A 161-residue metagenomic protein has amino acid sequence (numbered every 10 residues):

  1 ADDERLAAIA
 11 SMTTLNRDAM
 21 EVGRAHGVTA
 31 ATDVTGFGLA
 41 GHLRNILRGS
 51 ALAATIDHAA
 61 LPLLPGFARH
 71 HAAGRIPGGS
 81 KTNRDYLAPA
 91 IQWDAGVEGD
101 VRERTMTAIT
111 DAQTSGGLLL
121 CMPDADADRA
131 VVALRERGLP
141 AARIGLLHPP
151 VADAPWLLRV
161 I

Functional and structural regions predicted by a protein language model:
A1-I161: Helix-biased detector of long, well-ordered alpha-helical tracts
